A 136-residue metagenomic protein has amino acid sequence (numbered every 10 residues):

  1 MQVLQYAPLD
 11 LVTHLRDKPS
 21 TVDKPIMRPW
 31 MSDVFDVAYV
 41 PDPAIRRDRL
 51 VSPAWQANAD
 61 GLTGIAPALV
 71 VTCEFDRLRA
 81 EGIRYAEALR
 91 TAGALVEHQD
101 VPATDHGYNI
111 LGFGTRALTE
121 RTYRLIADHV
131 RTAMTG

Functional and structural regions predicted by a protein language model:
M1-G136: Alpha/beta-hydrolase superfamily serine-hydrolase fold, recognizing
